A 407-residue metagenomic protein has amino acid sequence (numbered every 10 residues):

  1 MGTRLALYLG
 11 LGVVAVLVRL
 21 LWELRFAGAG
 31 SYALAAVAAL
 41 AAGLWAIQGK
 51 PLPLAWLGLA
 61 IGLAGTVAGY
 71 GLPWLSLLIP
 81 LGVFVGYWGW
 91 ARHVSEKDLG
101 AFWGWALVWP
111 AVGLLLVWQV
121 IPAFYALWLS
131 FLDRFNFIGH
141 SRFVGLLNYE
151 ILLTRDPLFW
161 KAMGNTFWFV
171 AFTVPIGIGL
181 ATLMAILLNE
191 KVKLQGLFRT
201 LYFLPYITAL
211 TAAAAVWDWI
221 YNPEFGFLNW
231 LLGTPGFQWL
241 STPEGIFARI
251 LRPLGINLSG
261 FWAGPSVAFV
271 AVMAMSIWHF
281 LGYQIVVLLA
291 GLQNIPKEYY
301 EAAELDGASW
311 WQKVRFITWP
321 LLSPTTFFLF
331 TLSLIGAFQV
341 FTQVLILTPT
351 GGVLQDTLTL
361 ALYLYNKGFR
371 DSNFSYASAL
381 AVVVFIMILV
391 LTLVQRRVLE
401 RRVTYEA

Functional and structural regions predicted by a protein language model:
M1-G12, V18, W22, A41-G58 (+4 more regions): Transmembrane alpha-helical segments of polytopic membrane transport and secretion proteins
L11, L17, L34, A39-L40 (+2 more regions): Extended hydrophobic/Leu-rich segments
A15-W22, V117-A123: Alpha-helical transmembrane segments of multi-pass membrane proteins
L24-A27, G49, D98, G233 (+1 more regions): Short, flexible coil/linker elements and helix-boundary hinge sites characteristic of intrinsically disordered
A27-A38, L72-G82, A171: Alpha-helical transmembrane segments of polytopic membrane proteins
A33-A41, F124, G352: Hydrophobic, membrane-facing alpha-helical anchors
G100-A407: A structural signal for multi-pass alpha-helical bundles of membrane permease subunits that mediate small-molecule
